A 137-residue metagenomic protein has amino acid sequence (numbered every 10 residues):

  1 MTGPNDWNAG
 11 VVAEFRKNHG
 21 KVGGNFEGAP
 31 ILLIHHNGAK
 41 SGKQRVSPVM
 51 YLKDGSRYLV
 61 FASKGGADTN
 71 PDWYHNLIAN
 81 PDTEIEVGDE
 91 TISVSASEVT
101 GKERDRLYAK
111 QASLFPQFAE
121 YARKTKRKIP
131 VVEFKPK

Functional and structural regions predicted by a protein language model:
M1-A9, H36-K40, D82-T91: N-terminal short leaders/motifs
M1-P30: Extreme N-terminal tail/first-helix region
A29-S63: Short beta-strand segments
I31, K128-V131: Short hydrophobic/aromatic beta-strand or adjacent loop that forms the aromatic wall/cage of a ligand/substrate-binding
I34, V132-P136: Short beta-strand element of the conserved SAM-dependent methyltransferase core
S63-F118, K124-K128, P136-K137: Short, structured beta-strand-loop surface elements
